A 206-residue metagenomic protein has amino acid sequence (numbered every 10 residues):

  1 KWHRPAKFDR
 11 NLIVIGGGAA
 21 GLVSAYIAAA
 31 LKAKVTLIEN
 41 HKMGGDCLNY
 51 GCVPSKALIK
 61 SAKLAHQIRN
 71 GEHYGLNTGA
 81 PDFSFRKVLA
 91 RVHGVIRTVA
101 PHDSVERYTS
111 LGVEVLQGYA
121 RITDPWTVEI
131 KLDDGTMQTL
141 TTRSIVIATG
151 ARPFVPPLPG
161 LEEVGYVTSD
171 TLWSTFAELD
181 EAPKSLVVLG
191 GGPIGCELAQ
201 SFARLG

Functional and structural regions predicted by a protein language model:
K1-R10, Y26-A33, I38-P183: Glycine-rich flavin
V14, H93-G94, V188: A generic secondary-structure micro-motif detector that highlights 1-2 residue hydrophobic/ambivalent hotspots embedded
I15-G16, L116: Generic signature of intrinsically disordered, low-complexity, basic-rich segments and short cationic peptides
G16-A20, N40-H41, L189-G192: Glycine-rich Rossmann-fold phosphate-binding loop(s) that bind the pyrophosphate of adenine dinucleotide cofactors
A19-I27, D46, I194-R204: Short glycine/serine/threonine-rich phosphate/pyrophosphate-binding segments that cradle anionic phosphate groups
E178-G206: Rossmann-like NAD(P)H-binding beta-loop-alpha module
